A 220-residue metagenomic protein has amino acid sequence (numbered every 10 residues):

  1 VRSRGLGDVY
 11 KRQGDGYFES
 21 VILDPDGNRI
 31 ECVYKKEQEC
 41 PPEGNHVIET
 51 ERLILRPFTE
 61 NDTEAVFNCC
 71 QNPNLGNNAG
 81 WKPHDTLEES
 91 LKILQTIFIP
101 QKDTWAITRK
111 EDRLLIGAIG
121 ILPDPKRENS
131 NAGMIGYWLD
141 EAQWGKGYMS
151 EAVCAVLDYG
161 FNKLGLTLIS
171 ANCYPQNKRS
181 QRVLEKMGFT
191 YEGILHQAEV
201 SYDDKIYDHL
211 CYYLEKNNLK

Functional and structural regions predicted by a protein language model:
V1-L6, Y10: Single conserved hydrophobic/aromatic residue that forms the stacking wall/gate of nucleotide- or nucleobase-binding
K11-R12, N78-P83, D103-R109: A short, aromatic/hydrophobic, helix- or strand-capping loop or linear motif that either lines the entrance/gate
G14, V21, C32-Q38, G120-P123 (+1 more regions): Short beta->alpha transition motifs characteristic of CBS
G16-F18, L94-T108: A short helix-loop-beta-strand connector motif used in the catalytic cores of GNAT acetyltransferases and, in some
F18, E60-F67, L87, L91 (+2 more regions): An amphipathic alpha-helix signature
P25-I30: Short, glycine-anchored, charge-dense loop/turn motifs used at functional sites
E43-N74, T104, T108-K220: Acyl-donor (CoA/ACP) binding surface of acyl/acetyltransferases
N74-T96: Conserved GNAT-fold acetyl-CoA-binding loop/helix
